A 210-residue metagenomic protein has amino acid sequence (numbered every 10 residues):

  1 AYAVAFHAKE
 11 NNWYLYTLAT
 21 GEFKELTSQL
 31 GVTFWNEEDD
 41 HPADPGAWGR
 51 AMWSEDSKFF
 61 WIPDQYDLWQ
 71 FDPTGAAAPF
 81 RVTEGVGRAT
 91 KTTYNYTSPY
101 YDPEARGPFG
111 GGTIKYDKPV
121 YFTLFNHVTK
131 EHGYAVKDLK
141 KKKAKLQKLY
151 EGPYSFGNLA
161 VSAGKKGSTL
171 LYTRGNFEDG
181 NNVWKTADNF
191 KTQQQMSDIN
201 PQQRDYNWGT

Functional and structural regions predicted by a protein language model:
A1, E10, D56-S57, Y116-D117 (+1 more regions): Conserved loop/turn motif of beta-propeller repeat scaffolds
A3-E25, L30-A47, W61-W69, L124-G133 (+2 more regions): A flexible loop/linker signature enriched in serine peptidases of the S9 family
H7, S54, S162-G164: Structural WD40 beta-propeller signal
L18, F23, D72-F80, D138-K141 (+1 more regions): Short loop/turn segments immediately following beta-strands, especially the blade-tip and inter-blade linker loops
F23-N36, A78-G87, K145-E151, Q193-N200: Beta-propeller fold detector
L30-D44, R88-P103: Extracytoplasmic beta-rich repeat domains
A47-A51, D117: Repeat-blade elements of multi-bladed beta-propeller folds
K91-T210: Non-catalytic accessory segments flanking enzyme active sites
